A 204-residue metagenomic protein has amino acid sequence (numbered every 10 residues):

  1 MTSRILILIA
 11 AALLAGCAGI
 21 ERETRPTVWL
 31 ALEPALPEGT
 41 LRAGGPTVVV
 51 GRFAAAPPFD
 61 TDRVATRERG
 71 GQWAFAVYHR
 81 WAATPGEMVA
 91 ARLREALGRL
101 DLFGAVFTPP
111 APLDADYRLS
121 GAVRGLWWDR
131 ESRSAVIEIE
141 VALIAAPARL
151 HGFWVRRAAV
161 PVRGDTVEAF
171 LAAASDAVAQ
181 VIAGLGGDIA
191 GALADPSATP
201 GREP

Functional and structural regions predicted by a protein language model:
M1-L6: Bacterial N-terminal signal peptides that target proteins for export
L13-G16: C-terminal motif of bacterial Sec signal peptides marking the signal peptidase cleavage site
A18-L30, A35-G39, E95, R99-P147: Surface-exposed short loop/turn segments
A18-P85, A192-P204: A structural "domain/chain start" motif
G44-P46, D60-D62, R69, V77 (+4 more regions): Envelope-exposed proteins and targeting segments
A74-R80, P147-G184: Short secondary-structure boundary motifs at beta->alpha junctions and helix caps
G86, A90, R94, L100 (+2 more regions): Extracytoplasmic/secreted envelope proteins and their assembly/folding machinery, especially bacterial periplasmic
F170-P204: Compositionally biased, intrinsically disordered linkers/stalks adjacent to structured regions
